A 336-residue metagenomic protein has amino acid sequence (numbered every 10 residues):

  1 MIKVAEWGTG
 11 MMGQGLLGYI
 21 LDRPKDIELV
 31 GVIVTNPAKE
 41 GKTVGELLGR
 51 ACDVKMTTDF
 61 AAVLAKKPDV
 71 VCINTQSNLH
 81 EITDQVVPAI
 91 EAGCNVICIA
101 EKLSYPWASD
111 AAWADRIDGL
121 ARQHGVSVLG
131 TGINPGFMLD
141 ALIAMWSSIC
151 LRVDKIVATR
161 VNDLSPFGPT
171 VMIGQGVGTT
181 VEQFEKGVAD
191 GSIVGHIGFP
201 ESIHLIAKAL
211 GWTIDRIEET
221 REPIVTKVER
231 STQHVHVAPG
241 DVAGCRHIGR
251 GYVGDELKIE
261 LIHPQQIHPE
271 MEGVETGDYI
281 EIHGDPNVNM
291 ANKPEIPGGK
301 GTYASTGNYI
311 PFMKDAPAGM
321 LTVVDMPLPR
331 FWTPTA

Functional and structural regions predicted by a protein language model:
M1-L48: N-terminal Rossmann-like dinucleotide-binding module
W7, S147-E272, T276-D278, I296 (+2 more regions): Active-site-lining helix/loop region of Rossmann-like oxidoreductase modules
T35-P37, Q76, C94, E101-S104 (+2 more regions): Short, ordered loop/turn segments at secondary-structure junctions
N36-K66: Conserved N-terminal Rossmann-fold NAD(P) cofactor-binding segment
A62-K66, V70, L79-E101: Rossmann-fold NAD(P) dinucleotide-binding segment
E101-V126: Rossmann-fold NAD(P)-binding glycine/threonine-rich loop
F137-I149: Alpha-helical support elements that line or immediately flank enzyme active sites and cofactor-binding pockets
I267-A336: C-terminal helical cap and adjacent loop that interface with cofactors, partners, or active-site loops
